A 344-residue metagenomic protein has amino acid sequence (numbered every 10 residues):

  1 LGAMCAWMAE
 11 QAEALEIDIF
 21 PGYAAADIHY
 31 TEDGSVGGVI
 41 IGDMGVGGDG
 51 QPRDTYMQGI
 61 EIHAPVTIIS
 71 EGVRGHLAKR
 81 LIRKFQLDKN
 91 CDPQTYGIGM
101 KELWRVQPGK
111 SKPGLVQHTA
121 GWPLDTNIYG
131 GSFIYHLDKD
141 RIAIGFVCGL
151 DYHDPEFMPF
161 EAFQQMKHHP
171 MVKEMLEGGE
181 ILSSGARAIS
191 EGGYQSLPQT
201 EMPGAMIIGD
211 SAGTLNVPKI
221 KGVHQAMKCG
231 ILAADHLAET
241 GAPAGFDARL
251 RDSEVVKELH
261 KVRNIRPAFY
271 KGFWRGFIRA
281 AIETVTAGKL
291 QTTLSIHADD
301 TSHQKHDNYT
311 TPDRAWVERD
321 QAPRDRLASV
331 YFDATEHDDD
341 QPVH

Functional and structural regions predicted by a protein language model:
G2, A6-E174, L232: Predominantly flavin-linked oxidoreductase catalytic cores and closely associated redox partners
C91, D154, S196-Q199, V217-H224 (+1 more regions): Alpha-helix capping and helix-loop boundary segments enriched in small/acidic/polar residues
A120, I128-S132, I189-S196, L327-D333: Glycine-rich, charged/polar anion/phosphate-binding loops that engage phosphate groups from diverse ligands
K173-G185, G241-G245: Flexible, glycine/charged-enriched surface loops at secondary-structure junctions
A186-V217, E336-H344: FAD-binding beta-loop-beta segment adjacent to the flavin cofactor pocket
E201, I207-S211, V223-A234: Extended, hydrophobic alpha-helical segments in both membrane/secreted and soluble proteins
G213-K219, I231, D235-G276: Active-site-proximal substrate-binding core of FAD-dependent oxidoreductases
S253-H344: Ferredoxin-type iron-sulfur electron-transfer modules and their immediate structural context
